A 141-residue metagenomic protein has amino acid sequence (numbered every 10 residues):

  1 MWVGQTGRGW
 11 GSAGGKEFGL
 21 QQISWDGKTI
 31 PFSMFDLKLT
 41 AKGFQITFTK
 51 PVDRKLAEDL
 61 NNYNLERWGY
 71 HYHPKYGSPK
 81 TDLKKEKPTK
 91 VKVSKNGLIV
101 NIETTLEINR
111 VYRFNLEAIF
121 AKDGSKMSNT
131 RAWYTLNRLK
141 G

Functional and structural regions predicted by a protein language model:
M1-P31, D36-T40, R54: Beta-propeller domains with acidic blade repeats across secreted/periplasmic ectodomains and cytosolic WD/CNH propellers
Q5-G7, S24, F48-K50, T104 (+1 more regions): Active-site proximal loops enriched in glycine and acidic residues that flank catalytic Cys/His/Asp and coordinate
D26-M34, D53, N115-G141: Acidic, Ser/Thr/Gly/Pro-rich low-complexity segments and short DxT(G/T)-type signature motifs
K38, K92-N96: Blade-terminus and WD-like Trp-Asp/Gly-His loop motifs, strongest in beta-propeller folds
K42-I46, V100: Structural beta-strand segments of beta-rich domains
T47-K90, F114-A121, T130-W133: Short, surface-exposed alpha-helix to beta-strand junction/turn motifs within ectodomains of secreted and cell-envelope
I99-T105: Exposed aromatic-hydrophobic patches
T105-V111: Surface-exposed, short loops/turns at beta-strand junctions within beta-sandwich domains
